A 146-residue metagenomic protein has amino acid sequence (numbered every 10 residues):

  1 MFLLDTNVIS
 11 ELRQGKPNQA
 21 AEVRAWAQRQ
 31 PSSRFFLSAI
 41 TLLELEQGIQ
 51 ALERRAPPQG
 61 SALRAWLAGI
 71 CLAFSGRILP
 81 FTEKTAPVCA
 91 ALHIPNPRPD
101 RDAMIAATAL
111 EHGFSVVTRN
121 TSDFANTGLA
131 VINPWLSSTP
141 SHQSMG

Functional and structural regions predicted by a protein language model:
M1-L37, A51-G69, S138-P140: Short, well-structured N-terminal submotif of metal-dependent ribonuclease cores
L4-D5, S38, R98-P99, N120-T121 (+1 more regions): Histidine- and aromatic-rich ligand-binding microenvironments
I9, L42-L45, A86, F124: A generic structural signal for short hydrophobic patches within well-formed alpha-helices
N18, F36, I40, P58 (+2 more regions): Residues at secondary-structure transition points
Q47-E53, S61, L72-R119, S144-G146: Active-site neighborhoods of divalent-metal-dependent phosphate/nucleic-acid chemistry enzymes
I132-S138: Short beta-strand->loop
